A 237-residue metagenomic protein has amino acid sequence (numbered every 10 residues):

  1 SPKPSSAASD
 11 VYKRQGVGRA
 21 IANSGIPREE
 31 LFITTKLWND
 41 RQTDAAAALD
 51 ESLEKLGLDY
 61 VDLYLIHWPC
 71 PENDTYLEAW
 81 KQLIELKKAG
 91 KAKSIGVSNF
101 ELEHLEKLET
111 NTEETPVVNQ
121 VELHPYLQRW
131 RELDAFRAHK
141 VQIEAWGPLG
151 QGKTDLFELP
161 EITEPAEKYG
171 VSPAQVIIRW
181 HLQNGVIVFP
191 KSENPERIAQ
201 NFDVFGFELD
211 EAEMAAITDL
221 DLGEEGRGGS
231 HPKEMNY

Functional and structural regions predicted by a protein language model:
S1-Y12: Short, small-residue-biased leader/transition segments that mark boundaries at the very start of proteins
S6, I26-E29, L56-D59, G90 (+3 more regions): Structured loop/turn residues at beta-strand edges in well-structured enzyme cores
A7-A8, A20, A166: Small-residue (primarily alanine) positions within well-ordered alpha-helices, especially packing/interaction faces
K13-G25: Aromatic-lined substrate-binding rim segments of carbohydrate-active enzymes
R28-R41, D62-P69, L123: A short, structured active-site edge motif that brings together acidic residues
R41-G57, E78, L105, Q128: Short, acidic/polar
A46-I66, E85-A89, N111, V141: CE4/NodB-like, metal-dependent polysaccharide N-deacetylase domain that modifies extracellular/periplasmic N-acetylated
P69-Y237: Beta/alpha (TIM)-barrel catalytic core signal, keyed to glycine-rich beta->alpha loops juxtaposed to Asp/Glu that bind
